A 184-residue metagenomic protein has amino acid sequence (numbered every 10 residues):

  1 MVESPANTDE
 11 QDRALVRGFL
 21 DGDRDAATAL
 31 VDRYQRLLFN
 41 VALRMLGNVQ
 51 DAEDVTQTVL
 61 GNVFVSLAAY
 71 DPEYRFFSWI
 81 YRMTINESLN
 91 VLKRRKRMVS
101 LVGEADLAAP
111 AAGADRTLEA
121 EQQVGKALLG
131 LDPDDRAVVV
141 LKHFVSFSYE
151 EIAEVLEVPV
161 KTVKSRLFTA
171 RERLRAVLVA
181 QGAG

Functional and structural regions predicted by a protein language model:
V2-A6, L20-A29, F39-T58, V160 (+1 more regions): Short, charged helix-capping/linker segments at alpha-helix termini
V2-D12, R97-K126: Internal acidic/polar
L20-D21, R44-G47, T58-R75, R94-K96 (+1 more regions): Sigma70-family region 2
L30, Y34, L38, V59 (+2 more regions): Residue-level preference for hydrophobic side chains embedded in well-ordered alpha helices
R33-R36, R44-G47, V140-F147: Short helix-capping/turn signature of helix-turn-helix
Q50, K126-A137, V145-T162, R173-V177: Helix-turn-helix DNA-binding module
V65-P72, F77, R82-V102, T117 (+1 more regions): Arg/Lys-rich amphipathic alpha helix in sigma70-family domain 2
K93-K96, R136, R171-G184: Short, Lys/Arg-enriched C-terminal cap helix and immediately downstream tail that follows
